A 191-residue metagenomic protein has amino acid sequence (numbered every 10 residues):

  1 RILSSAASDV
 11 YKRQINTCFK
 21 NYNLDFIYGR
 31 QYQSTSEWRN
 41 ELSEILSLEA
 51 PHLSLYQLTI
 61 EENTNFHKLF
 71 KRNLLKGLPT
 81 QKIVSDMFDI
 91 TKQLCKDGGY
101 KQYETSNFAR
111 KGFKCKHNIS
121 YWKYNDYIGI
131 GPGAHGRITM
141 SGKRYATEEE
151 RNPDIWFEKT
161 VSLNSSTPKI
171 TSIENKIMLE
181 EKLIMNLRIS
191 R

Functional and structural regions predicted by a protein language model:
R1, S5-R191: C-terminal scaffold of the Radical SAM
